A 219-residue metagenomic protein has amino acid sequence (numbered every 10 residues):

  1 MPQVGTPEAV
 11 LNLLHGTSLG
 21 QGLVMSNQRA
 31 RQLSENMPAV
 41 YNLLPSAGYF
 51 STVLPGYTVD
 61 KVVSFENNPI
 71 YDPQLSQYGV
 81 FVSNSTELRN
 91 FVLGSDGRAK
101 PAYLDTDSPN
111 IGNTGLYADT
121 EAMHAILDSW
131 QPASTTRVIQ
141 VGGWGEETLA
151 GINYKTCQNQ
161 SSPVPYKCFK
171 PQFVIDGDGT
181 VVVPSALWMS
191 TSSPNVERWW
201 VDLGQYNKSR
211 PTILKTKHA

Functional and structural regions predicted by a protein language model:
P2-A219: Helical cap/lid subdomain of alpha/beta-hydrolase-fold lipid enzymes that gates access to the catalytic pocket
